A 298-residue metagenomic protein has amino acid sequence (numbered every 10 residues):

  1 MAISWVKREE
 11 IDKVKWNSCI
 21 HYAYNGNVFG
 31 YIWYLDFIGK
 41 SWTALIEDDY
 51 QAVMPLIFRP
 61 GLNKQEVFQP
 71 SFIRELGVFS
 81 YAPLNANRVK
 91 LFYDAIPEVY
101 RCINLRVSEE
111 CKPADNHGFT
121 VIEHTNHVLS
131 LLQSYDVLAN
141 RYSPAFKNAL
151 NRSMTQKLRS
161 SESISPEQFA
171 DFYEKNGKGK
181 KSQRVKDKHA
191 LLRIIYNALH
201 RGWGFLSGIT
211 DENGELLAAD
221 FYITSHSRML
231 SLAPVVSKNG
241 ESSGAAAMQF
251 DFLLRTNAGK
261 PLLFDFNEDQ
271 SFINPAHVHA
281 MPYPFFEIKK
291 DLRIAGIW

Functional and structural regions predicted by a protein language model:
A2-D49, M54-N63, V107-G240: A conserved beta-strand-loop-helix scaffold within acyl/acetyltransferase catalytic domains
C19-I20, F37-I38, L45-D49, F92-V99 (+4 more regions): Alpha-helix C-terminal capping segments
V67, G118-F119, P275: Short glycine-biased active-site loop of nucleotidyltransferases that positions the nucleotide triphosphate and helps
Q69-K112: A gly/proline- and charged-residue-enriched helix-loop-helix capping module
I73, I122-N126, V278-M281: Short edge beta-strand segments in beta-sheet-rich domains
P83, N140-R141, G244: Residue-level marker of alpha-helix boundaries and capping positions
N87-D94, I194-N197, R201-W298: Aromatic (often tryptophan-rich) hydrophobic motifs at membrane interfaces
